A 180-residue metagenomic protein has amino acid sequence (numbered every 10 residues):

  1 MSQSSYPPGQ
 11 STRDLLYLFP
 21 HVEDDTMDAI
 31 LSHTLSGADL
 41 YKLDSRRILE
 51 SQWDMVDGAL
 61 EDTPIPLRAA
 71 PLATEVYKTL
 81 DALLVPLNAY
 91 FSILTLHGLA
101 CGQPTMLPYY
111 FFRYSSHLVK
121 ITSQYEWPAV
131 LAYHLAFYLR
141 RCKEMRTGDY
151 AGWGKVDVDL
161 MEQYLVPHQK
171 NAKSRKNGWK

Functional and structural regions predicted by a protein language model:
M1-W179: Short, low-complexity/basic segments of RNA/nucleic acid-handling proteins
